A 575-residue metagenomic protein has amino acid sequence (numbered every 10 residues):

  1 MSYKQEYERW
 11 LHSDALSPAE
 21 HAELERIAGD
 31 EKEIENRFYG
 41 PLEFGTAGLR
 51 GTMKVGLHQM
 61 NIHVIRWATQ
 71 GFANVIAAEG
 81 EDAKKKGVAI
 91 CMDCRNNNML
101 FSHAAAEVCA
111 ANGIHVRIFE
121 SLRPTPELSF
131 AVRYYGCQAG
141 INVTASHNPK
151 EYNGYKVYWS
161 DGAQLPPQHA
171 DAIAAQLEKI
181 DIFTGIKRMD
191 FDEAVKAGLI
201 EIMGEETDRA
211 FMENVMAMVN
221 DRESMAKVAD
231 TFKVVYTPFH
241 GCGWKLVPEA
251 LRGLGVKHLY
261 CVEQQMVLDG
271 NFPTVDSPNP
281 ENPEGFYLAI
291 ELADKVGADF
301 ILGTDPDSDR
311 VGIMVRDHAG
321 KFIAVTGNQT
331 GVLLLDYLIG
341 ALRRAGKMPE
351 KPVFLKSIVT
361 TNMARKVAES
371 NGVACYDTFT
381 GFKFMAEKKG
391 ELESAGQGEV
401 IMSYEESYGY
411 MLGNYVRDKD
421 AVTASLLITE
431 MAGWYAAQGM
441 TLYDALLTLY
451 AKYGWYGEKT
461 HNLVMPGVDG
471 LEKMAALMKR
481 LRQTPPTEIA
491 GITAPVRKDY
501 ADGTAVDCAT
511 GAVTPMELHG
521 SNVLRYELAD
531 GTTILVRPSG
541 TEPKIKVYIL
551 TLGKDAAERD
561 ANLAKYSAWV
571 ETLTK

Functional and structural regions predicted by a protein language model:
Y7-A105, A194-V195, I200-V234, C242: An N-terminal, well-structured beta->alpha segment
E33-L42, N153-G285, E291-A293: Gly/Ser/Thr-enriched, mixed-charge loops and adjacent short helices that form phosphate/oxyanion-binding elements
F38-H58, A145-N148, P238-A250, P306 (+3 more regions): Conserved phosphate/anionic-ligand binding catalytic regions in large, soluble enzymes, centered on
A89-Y152, G255-G312: N-terminal small/polar loop signature for handling phosphorylated ligands or for N-terminal nucleophile
F101-C109, Y152-W159, D309-N328, A364-V367: Short Gly/Thr/Asp-enriched flexible loops that form oxyanion-binding sites at enzyme active sites
Y158-R188, N328-K351, K356-R365, A421: Glycine-rich phosphate-binding loop plus the immediately following alpha-helix
D294, A298-F300, K321-I323, A341-R537 (+3 more regions): Phosphate-binding and adjacent anionic-ligand microenvironments
